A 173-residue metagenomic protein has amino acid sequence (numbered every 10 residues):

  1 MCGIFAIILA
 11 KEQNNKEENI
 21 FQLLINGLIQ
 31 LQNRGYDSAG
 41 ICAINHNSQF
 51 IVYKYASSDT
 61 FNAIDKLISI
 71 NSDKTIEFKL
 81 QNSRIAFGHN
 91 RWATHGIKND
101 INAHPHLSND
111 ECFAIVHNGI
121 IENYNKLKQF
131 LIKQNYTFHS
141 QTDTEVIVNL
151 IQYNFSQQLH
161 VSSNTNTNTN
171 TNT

Functional and structural regions predicted by a protein language model:
M1-T173: Conserved short alpha-helical segments that host acidic/polar catalytic motifs at enzyme active sites
